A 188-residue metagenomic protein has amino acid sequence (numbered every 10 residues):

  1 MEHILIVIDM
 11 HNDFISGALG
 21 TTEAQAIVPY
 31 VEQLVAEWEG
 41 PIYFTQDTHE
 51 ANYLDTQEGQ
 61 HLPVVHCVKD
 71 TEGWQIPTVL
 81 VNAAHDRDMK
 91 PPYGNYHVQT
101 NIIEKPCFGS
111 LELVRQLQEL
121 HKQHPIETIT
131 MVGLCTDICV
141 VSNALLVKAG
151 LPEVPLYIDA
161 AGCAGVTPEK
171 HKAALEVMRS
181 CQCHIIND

Functional and structural regions predicted by a protein language model:
M1-I102, Q123, E127, E153-Y157 (+2 more regions): Active-site acidic carboxylates
T45-T48, P106, L134, A161: Active-site-proximal beta-strand/loop segments in catalytic clefts of secreted hydrolases
D55-T56, L113-R115, S142-N143, E169-K170: Short, well-ordered secondary-structure micro-motifs
E104-H124: Alpha-helical scaffold elements lining the catalytic groove of polysaccharide deacetylases
S110, C163-T167: Short, small-residue-enriched loops and turns at beta-alpha junctions that line or gate enzyme active sites
E127-C139, I158-C163: Glycine-rich anion-binding loop/nest that anchors nucleotide
V140-A149: Short Gly/Thr/Asp-enriched flexible loops that form oxyanion-binding sites at enzyme active sites
